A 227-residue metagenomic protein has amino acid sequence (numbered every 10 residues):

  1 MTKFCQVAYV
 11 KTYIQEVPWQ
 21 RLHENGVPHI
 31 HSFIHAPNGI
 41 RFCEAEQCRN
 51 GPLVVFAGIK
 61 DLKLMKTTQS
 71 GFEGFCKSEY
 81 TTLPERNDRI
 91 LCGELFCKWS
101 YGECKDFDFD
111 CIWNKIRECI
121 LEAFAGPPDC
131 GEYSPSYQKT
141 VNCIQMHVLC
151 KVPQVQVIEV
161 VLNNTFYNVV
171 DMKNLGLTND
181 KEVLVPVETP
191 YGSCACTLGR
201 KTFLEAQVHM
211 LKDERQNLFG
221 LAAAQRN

Functional and structural regions predicted by a protein language model:
T2-N227: N-terminal intrinsically disordered, cationic/polar leader segments that include organellar targeting peptides
